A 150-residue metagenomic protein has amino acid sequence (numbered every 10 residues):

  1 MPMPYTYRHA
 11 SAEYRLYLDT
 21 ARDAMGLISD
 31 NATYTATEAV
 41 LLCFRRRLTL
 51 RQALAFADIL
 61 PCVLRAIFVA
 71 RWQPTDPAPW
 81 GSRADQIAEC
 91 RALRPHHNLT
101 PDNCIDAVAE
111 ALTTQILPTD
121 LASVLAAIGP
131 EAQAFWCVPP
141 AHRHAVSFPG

Functional and structural regions predicted by a protein language model:
M1-A12, L16-D19, D23, P140 (+1 more regions): Intrinsic N-terminal pre-sequences and regulatory tails
P2, R8-A12, I28-A32, A66 (+3 more regions): Terminal domain-initiation and capping elements
Y7, Y34, W80: Conserved phosphate/pyrophosphate-binding and hydrolysis machinery centered on Walker-type P-loop NTPases, extending
A10-S29, T37-L42, R83-H96: Short, flexible domain-boundary/linker segments around small modular repeats
I28-E38, R45-L54, H96-A107, T113-A126: Short, low-complexity cationic-aromatic patches
T35-D76: Acidic (E/D-rich), amphipathic helical modules within compact regulatory domains
F68-P118: Short, solvent-exposed interaction modules
A111-G150: Preference for long, well-ordered alpha-helical segments
